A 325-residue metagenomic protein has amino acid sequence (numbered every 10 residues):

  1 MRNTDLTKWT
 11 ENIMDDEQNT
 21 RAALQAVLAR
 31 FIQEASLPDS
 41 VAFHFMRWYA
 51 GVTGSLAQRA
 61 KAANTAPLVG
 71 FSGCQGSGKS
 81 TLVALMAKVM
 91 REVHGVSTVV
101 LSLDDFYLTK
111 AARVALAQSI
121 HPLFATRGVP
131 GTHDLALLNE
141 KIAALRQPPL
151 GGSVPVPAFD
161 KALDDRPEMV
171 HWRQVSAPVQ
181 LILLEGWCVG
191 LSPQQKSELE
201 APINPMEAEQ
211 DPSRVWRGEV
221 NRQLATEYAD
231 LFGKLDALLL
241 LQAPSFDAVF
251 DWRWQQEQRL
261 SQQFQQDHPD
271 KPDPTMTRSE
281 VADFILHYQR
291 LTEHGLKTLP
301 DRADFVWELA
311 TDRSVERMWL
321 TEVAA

Functional and structural regions predicted by a protein language model:
R2-A23, M46, C188-A325: Conserved NTP phosphate-binding and transfer environment spanning the P-loop NTPase/kinase superfamily
R2-L68, C74: Extreme N-terminal, non-catalytic leader segments that precede Walker-type/kinase nucleotide-binding cores
D39-F43, V99-L101, F106-D164: Conserved nucleotide-sensing/catalytic segment adjacent to the nucleotide-binding pocket in NTP-handling enzymes
A66-G70, S97, L181-L183: Residue-level preference for the first positions of well-ordered beta-strands
K79: Conserved lysine of the Walker
L82, M86: Hydrophobic positions on the alpha1 helix immediately C-terminal to the Walker A/P-loop
K88-V99: Post-Walker A helix-loop "phosphate-sensing" segment adjacent to the P-loop in P-loop NTPases
G151-G152, P178-I182, A237: Loop/turn-to-beta-strand initiation segments
